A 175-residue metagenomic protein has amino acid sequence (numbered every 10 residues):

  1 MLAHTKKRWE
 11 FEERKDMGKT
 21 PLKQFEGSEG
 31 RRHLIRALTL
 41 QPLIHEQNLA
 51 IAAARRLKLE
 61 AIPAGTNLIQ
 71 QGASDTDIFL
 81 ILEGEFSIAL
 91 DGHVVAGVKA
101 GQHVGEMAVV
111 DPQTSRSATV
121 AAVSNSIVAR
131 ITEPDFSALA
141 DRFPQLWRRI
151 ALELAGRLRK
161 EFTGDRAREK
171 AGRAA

Functional and structural regions predicted by a protein language model:
M1-A175: Cytosolic regulatory regions built on CNB/CRP/Popeye-like sensor folds
